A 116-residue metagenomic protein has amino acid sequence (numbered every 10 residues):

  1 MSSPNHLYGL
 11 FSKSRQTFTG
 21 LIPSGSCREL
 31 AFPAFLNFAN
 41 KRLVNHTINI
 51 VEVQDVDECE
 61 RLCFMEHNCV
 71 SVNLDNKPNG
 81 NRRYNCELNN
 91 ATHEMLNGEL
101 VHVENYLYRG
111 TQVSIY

Functional and structural regions predicted by a protein language model:
S3-Y116: Extracellular disulfide-rich cysteine clusters
